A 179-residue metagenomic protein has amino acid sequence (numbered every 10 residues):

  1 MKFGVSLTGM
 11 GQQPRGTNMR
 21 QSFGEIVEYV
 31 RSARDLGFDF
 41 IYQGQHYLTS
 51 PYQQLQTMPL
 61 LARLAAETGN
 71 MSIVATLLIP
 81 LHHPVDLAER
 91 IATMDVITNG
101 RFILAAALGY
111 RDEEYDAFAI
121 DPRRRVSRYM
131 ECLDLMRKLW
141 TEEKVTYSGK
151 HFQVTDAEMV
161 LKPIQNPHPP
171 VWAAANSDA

Functional and structural regions predicted by a protein language model:
M1, H83-A179: Internal, glycine-rich beta/alpha segment that forms the wall or movable "lid" of small-molecule/cofactor binding
M1-E67, S72, N166-P169: N-terminal beta1-alpha1-beta2 module of alpha/beta enzyme domains
V5-G9, Q45, A75-L77, A106-L108 (+1 more regions): A cross-domain feature marking catalytic cores of carbohydrate-active enzymes and several ubiquitous metabolic/repair
Q45, L77-L78, S127, F152: Proline- and acidic/polar-enriched loop/turn elements at helix boundaries
T49-Y52, L78-H83, D121-P122: Glycine-rich "substrate-gating" loop/helix at the edge of Rossmann-like oxidoreductase active sites
